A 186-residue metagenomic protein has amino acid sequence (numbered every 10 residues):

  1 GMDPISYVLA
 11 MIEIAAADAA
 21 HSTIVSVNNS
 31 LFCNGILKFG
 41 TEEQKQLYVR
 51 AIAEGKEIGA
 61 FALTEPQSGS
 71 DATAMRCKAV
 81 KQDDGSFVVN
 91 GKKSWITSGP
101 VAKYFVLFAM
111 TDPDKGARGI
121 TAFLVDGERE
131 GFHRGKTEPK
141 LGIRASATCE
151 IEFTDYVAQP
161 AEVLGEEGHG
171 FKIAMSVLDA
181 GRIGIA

Functional and structural regions predicted by a protein language model:
G1-I58, T97-Y104, G116: Internal helix-loop-helix
M2-D3, D71-T73, S98-K103, G116-G119 (+2 more regions): Short glycine/proline-enriched turns and hinge-like loops at secondary-structure junctions
M11-A15, A109, V125-E130, T154-A158: Short Ser/Thr-interspersed hydrophobic loop/turn segments at strand-loop and sheet-helix junctions that line or gate
A19, G69, S94-P100, I143 (+1 more regions): Glycine-rich phosphate/pyrophosphate-binding beta-alpha loops
V27, F132-A186: Glycine-rich beta->alpha junctions and the first turn(s) of the following alpha-helix
C77-V80: A structural signal for short hydrophobic beta-strand segments in well-ordered beta-sheet cores
S86-R134: A short core secondary-structure module
